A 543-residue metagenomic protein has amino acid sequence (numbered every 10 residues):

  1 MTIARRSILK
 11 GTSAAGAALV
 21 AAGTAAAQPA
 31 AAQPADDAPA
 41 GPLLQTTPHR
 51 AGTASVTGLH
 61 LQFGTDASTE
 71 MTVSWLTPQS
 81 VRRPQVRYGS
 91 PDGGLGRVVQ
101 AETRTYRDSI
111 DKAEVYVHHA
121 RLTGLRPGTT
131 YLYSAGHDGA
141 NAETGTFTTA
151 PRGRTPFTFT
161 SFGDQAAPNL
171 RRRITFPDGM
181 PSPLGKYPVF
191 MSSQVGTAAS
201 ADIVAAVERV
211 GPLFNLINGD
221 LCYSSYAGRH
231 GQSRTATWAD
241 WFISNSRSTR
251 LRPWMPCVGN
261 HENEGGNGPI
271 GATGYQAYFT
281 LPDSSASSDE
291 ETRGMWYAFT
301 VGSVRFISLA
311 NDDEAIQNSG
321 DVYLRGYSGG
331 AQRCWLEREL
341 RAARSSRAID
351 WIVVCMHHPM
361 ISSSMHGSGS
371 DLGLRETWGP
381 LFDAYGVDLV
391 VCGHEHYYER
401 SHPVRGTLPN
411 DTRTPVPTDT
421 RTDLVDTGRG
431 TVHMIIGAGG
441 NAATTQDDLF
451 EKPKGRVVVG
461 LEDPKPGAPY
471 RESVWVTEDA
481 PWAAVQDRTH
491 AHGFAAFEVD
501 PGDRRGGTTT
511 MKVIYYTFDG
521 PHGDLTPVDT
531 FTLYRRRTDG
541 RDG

Functional and structural regions predicted by a protein language model:
M1-L19: N-terminal secretory signal peptides and thylakoid transit peptides that target proteins across membranes
A26-P34: Sec-dependent signal peptide cleavage junction
P34-Q85, P91-G96, E102-R107, E114-Y116 (+10 more regions): Metal-dependent phosphoesterase/phosphodiesterase active-site architecture
L122-T129: Surface-exposed, short loops/turns at beta-strand junctions within beta-sandwich domains
A140-S224: An acidic-aromatic substrate-binding cleft motif
R172-M180, P188-S193, A227-R234, G266-I270 (+2 more regions): Short, flexible/disordered intra-domain loops and linkers
T197-G265, A384: Core catalytic region of metal-dependent phosphoesterases/phosphodiesterases, especially metallo-beta-lactamase-like
